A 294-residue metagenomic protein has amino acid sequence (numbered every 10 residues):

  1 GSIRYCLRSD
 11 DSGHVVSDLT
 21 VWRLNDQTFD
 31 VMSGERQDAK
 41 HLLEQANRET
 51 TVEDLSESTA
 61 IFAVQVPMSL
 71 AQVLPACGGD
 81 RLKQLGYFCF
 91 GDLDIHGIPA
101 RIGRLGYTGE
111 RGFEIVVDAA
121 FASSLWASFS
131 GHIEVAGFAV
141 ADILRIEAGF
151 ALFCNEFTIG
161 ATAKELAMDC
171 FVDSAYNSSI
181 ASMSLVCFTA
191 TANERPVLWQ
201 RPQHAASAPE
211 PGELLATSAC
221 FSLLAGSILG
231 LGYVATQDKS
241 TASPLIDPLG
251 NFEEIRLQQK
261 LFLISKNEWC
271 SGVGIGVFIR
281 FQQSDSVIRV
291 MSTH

Functional and structural regions predicted by a protein language model:
G1-S9, H14, G274: Acidic, proline/glycine-enriched N-terminal capping motif
V16-L19: Short beta-strand and beta-hairpin "edge-sheet" elements
V21-H294: Conserved, structured C-terminal
